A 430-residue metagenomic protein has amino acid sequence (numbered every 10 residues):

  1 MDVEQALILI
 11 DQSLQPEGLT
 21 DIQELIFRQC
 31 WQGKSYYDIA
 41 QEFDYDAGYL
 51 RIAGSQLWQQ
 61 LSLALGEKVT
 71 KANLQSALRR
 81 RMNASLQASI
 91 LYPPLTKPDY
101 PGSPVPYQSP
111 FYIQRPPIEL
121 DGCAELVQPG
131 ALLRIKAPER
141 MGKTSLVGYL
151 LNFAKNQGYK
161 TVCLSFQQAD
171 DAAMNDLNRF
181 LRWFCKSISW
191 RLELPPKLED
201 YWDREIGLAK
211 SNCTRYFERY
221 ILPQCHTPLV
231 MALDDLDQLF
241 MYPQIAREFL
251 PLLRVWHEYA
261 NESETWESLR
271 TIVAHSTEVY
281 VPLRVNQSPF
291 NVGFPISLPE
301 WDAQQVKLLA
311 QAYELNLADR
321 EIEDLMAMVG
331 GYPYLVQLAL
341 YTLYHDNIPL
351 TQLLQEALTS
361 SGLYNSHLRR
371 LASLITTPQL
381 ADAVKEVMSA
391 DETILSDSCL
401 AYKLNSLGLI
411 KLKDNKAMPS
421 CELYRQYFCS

Functional and structural regions predicted by a protein language model:
L91-P138, K143-A154, R219: Walker A/P-loop-proximal flanking segment of P-loop NTPase domains
R134, F153-N175, M231: Conserved catalytic segments around the Walker B and adjacent sensor/switch elements of P-loop NTPase domains
M174-K197: Conserved NTP-binding/hydrolysis module of P-loop NTPases
W190-L233, D237-R247, P251-L252, E258-S268: Mid-core helix/loop region of P-loop NTP-binding domains shared across ATPases and GTPases
S268, T277-G293: Short regulatory helix/loop adjacent to the ATP-binding pocket of P-loop NTPases
G293-E321, A339: Conserved small helical "lid"/interfacial subdomain of P-loop NTPases
L315-L409, K413, E422: Winged-helix-like regulatory helical subdomains adjacent to P-loop NTPase cores
K413-S430: Accessory beta->alpha helical hairpin/"wing" motif in late/C-terminal subdomains of nucleic-acid enzymes
